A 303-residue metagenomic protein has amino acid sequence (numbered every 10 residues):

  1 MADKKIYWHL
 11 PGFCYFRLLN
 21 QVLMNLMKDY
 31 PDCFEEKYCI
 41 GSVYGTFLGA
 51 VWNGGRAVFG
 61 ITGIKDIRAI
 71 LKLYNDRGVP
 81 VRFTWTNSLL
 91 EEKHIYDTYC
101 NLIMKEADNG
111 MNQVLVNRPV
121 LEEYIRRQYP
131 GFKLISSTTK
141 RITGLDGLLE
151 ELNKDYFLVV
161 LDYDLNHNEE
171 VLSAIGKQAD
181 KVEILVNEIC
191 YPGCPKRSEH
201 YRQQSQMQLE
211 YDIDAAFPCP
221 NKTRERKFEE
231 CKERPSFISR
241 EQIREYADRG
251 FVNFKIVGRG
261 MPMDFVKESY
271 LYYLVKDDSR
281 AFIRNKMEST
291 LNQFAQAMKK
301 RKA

Functional and structural regions predicted by a protein language model:
A2-G147, Y156-A303: Active-site pocket-lining/capping segments in soluble small-molecule metabolic enzymes
